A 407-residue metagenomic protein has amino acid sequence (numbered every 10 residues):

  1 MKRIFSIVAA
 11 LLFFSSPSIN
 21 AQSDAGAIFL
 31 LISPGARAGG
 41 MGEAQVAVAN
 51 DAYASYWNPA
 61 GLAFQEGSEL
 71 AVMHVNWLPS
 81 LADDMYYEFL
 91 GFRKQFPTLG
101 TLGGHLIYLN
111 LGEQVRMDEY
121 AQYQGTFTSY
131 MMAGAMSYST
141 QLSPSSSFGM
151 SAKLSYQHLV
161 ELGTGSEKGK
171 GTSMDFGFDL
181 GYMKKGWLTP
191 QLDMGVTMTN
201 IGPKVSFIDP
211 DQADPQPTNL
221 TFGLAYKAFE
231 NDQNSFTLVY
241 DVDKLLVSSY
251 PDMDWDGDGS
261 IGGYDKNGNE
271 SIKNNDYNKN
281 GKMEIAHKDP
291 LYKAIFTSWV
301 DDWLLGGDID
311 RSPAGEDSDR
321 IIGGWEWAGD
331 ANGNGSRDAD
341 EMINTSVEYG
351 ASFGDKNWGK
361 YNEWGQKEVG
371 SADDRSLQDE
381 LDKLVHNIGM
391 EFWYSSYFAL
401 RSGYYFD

Functional and structural regions predicted by a protein language model:
M1-I4, P144: Positively charged n-region of N-terminal signal peptides that target proteins for export
I4-S15: Sec-dependent N-terminal signal peptides
P17-A21: Sec/Tat signal peptide C-region and signal peptidase I cleavage site
Q22-D407: Subset of outer-membrane beta-barrel
